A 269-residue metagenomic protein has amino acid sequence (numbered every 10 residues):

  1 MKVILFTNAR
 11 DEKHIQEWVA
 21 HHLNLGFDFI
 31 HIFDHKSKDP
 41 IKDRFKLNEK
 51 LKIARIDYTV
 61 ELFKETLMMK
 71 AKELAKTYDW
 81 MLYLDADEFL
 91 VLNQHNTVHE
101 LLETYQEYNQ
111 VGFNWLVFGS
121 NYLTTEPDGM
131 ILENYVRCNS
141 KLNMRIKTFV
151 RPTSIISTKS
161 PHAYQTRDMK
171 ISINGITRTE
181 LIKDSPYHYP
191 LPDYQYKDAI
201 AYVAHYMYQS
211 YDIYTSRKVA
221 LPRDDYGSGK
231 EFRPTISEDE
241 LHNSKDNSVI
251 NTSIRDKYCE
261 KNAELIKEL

Functional and structural regions predicted by a protein language model:
M1-L23: N-proximal low-complexity "stem/linker" segments adjacent to membrane-targeting elements
N8-D11, H35-K38, I56-T59, A86-D87 (+3 more regions): An acidic- and aromatic-residue-enriched active-site/binding cleft used to recognize and process polar
E17-W18, K70, D85, T97: Short, hydrophobic/aromatic alpha-helical segments in well-folded domains
I30-D34, K52-R55: Short hydrophobic alpha-helical runs that function as membrane-insertion/retention elements
D39-L84, V91-L92: Active-site-proximal specificity loops/subdomain of glycosyltransferases
K64-M68, L92-L269: Catalytic-site signature of metal-activated, phosphate-bearing donor transferases, centered on the GT-A/GT-A-like
